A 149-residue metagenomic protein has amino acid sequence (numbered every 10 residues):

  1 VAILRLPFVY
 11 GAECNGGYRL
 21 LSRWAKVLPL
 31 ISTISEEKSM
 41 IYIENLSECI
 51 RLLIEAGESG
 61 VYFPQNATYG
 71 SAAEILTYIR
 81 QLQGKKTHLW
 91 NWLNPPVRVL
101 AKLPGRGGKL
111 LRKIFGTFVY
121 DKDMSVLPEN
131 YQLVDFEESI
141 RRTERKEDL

Functional and structural regions predicted by a protein language model:
V1-A12: Conserved beta-loop-beta element that borders a ligand/cofactor-binding pocket
V1-I3, L30, V61, L89: Conserved beta-strand scaffold positions in the cores of enzyme catalytic domains, especially in NTP/NDP-utilizing
I3, E37-M40, Y69, L133: Short aromatic/basic micro-patch
L6, I43, N66: Short acidic donor-binding/metal-coordinating loop in glycosyltransferase active sites
A12-L20: Short beta-loop-alpha junction of Rossmann-like oxidoreductase domains
R23-I41, N45, C49, F63: A conserved pocket-lining segment of Rossmann-fold NAD(P)-dependent short-chain dehydrogenase/reductase
L52-K109, L133-L149: Mid/C-terminal beta-alpha module of Rossmann-like enzyme folds, strongest in SDR-family dehydrogenases/epimerases
G107-T117: A polyampholytic, Gly/Pro-enriched intrinsically disordered region
